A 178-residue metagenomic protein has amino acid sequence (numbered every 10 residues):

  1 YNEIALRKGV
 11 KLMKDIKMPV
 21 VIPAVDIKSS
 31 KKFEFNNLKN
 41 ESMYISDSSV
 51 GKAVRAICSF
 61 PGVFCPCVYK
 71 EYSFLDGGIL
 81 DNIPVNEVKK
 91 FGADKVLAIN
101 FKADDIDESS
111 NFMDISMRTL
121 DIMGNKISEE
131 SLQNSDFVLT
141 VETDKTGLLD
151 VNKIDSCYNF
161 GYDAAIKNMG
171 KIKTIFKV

Functional and structural regions predicted by a protein language model:
Y1-V178: Patatin-like phospholipase
